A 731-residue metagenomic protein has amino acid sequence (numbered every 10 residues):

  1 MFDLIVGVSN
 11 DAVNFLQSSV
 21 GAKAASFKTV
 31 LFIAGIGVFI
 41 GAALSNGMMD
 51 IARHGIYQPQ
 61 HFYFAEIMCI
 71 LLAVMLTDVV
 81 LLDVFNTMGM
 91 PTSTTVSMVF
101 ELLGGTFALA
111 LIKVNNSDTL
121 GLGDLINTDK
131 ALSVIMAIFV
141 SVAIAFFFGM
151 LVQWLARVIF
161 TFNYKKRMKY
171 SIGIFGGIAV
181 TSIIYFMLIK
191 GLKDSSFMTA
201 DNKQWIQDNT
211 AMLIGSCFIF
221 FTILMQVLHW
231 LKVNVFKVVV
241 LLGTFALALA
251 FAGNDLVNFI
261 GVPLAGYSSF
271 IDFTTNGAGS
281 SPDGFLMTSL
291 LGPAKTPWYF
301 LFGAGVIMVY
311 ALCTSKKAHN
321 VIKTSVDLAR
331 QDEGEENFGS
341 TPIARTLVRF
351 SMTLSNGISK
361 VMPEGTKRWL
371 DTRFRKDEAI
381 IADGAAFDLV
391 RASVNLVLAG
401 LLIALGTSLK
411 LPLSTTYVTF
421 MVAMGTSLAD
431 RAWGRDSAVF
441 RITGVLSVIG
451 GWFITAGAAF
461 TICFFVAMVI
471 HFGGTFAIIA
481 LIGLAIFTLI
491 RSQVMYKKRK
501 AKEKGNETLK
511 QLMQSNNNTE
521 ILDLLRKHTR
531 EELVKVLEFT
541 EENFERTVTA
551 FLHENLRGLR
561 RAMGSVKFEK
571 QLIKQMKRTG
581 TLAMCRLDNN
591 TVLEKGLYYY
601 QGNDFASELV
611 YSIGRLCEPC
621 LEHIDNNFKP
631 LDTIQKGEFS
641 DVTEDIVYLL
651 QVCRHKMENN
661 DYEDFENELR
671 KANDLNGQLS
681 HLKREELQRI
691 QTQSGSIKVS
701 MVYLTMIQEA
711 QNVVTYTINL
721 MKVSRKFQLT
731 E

Functional and structural regions predicted by a protein language model:
M1-T519, S680: Multi-pass alpha-helical transmembrane bundle typical of ion/small-solute transporters and intramembrane aspartyl
V494-E731: Cytosolic, long alpha-helical scaffolding segments
